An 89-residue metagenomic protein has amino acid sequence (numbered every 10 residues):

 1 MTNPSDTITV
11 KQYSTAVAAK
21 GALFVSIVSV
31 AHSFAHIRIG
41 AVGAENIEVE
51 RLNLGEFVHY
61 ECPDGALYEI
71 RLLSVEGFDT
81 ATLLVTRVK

Functional and structural regions predicted by a protein language model:
M1-K89: Surface-exposed, beta-sheet-biased, low-hydrophobicity segments with strongly acidic/polar composition
